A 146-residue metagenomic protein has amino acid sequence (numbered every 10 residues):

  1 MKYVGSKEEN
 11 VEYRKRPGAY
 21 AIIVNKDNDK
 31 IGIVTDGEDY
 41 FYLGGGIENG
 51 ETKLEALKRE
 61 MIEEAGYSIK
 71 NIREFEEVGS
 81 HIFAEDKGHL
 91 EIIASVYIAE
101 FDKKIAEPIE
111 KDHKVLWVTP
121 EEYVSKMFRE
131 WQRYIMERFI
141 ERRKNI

Functional and structural regions predicted by a protein language model:
M1-Y20, K26: Acidic, metal-coordinating catalytic segment for phosphate/diphosphate chemistry, firing primarily on the Nudix
I23-D27, A99-F101: Active-site beta-strand termini and strand-to-loop segments that position acidic
D29-I31: Entry beta-strands of beta-propeller and related beta-repeat scaffolds
D36-E38: C-terminal lobe/hinge of AMP-binding adenylation domains
F41-G45: A short gly/proline-enriched turn/hairpin at secondary-structure junctions
I47-N71, G79-W131: Unchanged
S125-I146: Charged phosphate-binding loop/patch that engages nucleotide di/tri-phosphates or the phosphate backbone of nucleic
